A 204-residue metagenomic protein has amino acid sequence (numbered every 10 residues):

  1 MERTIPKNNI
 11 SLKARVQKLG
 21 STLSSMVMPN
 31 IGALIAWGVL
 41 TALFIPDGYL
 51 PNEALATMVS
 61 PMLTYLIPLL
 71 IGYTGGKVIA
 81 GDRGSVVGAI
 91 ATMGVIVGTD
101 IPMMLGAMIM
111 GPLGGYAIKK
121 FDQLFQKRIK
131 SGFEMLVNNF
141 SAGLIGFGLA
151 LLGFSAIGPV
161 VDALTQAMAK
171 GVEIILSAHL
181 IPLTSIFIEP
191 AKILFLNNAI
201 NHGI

Functional and structural regions predicted by a protein language model:
M1-I204: Pore-lining transmembrane helices
